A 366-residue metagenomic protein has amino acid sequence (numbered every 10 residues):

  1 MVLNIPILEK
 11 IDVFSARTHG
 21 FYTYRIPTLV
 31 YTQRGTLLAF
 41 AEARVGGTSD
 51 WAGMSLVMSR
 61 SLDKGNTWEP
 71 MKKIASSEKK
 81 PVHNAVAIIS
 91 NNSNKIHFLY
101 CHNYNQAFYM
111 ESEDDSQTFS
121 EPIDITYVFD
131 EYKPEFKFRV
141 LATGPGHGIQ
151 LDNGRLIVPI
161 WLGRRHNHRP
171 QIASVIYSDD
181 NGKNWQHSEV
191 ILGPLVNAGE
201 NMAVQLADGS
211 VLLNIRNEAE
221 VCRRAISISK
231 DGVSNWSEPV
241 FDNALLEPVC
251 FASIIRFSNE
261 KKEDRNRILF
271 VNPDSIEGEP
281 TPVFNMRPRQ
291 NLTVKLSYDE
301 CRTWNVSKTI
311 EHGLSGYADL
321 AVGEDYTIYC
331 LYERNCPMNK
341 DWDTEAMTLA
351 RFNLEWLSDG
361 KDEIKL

Functional and structural regions predicted by a protein language model:
M1-L366: Asp-box/BNR beta-propeller blade signature and adjacent active/binding-site loops in extracellular glycan-interacting
